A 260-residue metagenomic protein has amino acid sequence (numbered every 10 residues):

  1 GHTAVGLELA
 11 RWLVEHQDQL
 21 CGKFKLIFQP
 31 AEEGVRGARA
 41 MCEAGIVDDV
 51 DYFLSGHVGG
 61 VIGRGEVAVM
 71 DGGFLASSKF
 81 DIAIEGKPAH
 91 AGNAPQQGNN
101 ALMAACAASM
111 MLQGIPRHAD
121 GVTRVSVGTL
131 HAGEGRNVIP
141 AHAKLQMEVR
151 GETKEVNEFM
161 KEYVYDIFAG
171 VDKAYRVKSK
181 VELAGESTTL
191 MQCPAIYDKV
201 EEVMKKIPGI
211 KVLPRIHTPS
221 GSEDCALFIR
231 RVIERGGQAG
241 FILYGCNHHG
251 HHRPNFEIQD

Functional and structural regions predicted by a protein language model:
G1-T3, L7-L9, L13-V14, D18-T129 (+1 more regions): Histidine/acidic-residue-rich, glycine-tolerant segments that coordinate divalent metal ions
L102-D260: Metal-dependent amide/peptide-bond hydrolase catalytic core, centered on the "pita-bread" metallohydrolase fold
